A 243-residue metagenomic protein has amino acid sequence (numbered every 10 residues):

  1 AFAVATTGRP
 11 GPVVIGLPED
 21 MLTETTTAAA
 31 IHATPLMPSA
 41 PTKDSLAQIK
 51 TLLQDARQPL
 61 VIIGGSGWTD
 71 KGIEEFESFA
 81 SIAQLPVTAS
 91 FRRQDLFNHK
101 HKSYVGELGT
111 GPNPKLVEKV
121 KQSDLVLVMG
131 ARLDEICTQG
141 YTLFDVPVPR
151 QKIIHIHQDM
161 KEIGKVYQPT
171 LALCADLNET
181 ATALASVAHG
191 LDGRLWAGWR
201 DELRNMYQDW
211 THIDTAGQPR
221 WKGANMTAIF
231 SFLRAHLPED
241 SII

Functional and structural regions predicted by a protein language model:
A1-V4, A30-H32, I73-Q84, Y141-V146 (+1 more regions): Short, solvent-exposed amphipathic alpha-helical segments in soluble enzyme and RNA/protein-processing domains
V4-D55, N205: Conformationally flexible catalytic loops at phosphate/diphosphate-handling active centers
T6, G65-I73, L133-E135, K222-T227: Active-site glycine- and acidic-residue-rich loops that bind and position anionic ligands or nucleotide-like cofactors
V14-G16, Q84-R92, I154-H157: Short internal beta-strands
G16-P18, I62-G64, V128-G130, H157: Short beta-strand segments
P41, Q48-V126, A235-I243: Anionic-ligand anchoring segments at beta-strand to alpha-helix junctions in alpha/beta enzyme folds, i.e., glycine
R93-E202: Glycine-rich, acidic loop regions that bind phosphate or pyrophosphate groups
E202-I243: Active-site diphosphate/adenylate-binding microenvironment
